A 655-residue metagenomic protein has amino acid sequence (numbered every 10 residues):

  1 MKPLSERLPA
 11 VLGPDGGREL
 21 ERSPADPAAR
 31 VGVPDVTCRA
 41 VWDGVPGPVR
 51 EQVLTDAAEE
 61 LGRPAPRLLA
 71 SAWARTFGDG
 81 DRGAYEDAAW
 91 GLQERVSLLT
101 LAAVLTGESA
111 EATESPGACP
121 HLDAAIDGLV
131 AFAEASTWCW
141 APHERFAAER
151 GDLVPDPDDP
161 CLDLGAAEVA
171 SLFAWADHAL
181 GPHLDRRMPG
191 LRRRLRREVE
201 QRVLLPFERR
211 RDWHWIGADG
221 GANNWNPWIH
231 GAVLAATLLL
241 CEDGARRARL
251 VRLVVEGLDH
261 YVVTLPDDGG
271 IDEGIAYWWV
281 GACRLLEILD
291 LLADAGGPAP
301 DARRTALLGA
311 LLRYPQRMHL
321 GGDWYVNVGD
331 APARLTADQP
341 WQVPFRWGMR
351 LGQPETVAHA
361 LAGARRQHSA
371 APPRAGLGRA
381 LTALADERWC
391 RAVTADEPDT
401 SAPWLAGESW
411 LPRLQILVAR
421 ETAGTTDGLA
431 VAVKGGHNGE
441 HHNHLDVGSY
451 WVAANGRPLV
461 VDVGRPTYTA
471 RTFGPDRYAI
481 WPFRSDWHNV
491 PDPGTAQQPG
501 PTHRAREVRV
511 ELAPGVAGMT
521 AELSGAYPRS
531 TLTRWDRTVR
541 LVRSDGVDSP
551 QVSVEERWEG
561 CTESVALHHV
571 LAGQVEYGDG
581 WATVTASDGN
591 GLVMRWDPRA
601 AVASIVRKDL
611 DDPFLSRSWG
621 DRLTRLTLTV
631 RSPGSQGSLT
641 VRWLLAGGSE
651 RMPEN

Functional and structural regions predicted by a protein language model:
M1-V53, L98-V104: Extreme N-terminal leader/anchor segments
V41-G91, T100-G107, N438: Asp/Glu-centered strand-loop micro-motifs enriched in Gly/Pro and often flanked by an aromatic residue
A57-L68, A124-H143, G190-I216, R249-G269 (+2 more regions): Long, well-ordered core segments of solenoidal/helical folds
D79-Q93, A141-A166, E208-P227, P266-W279 (+3 more regions): Solvent-exposed loop and edge beta-strand segments that line ligand/cofactor-binding and catalytic clefts
R95-G117, A167-R187, I229-G244, C283-P298 (+4 more regions): Well-ordered alpha-helical scaffold segments within catalytic/enzyme domains
R145-E149, A167, R366, P466-N655: CBM-like, beta-strand-rich accessory domains located in the C-terminal region of large, secreted polysaccharide-active
D152-G274, R391-T400: Active-site lining segments of carbohydrate-active enzymes
A282-L459, W619, P633: Carbohydrate-active enzyme catalytic cores, enriched for enzymes that act on polyanionic acidic polysaccharides
